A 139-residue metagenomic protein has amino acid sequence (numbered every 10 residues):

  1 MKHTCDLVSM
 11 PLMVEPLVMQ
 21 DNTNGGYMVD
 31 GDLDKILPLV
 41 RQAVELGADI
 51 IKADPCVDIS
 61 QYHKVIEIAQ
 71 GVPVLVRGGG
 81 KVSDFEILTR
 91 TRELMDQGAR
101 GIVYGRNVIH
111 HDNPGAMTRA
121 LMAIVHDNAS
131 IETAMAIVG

Functional and structural regions predicted by a protein language model:
M1-V74, V82-G101, A123, I131-A134: Alpha/beta enzyme core
G78-K81, Q97-P114: Glycine-rich phosphate-binding active-site loops on the catalytic face of alpha/beta enzymes
E86-L88, D112-L121: Histidine/acidic-residue-rich catalytic or RNA/ligand-binding cores of hydrolases and nuclease-related proteins
I109, T118-G139: N-terminal charge/polar-biased segments
